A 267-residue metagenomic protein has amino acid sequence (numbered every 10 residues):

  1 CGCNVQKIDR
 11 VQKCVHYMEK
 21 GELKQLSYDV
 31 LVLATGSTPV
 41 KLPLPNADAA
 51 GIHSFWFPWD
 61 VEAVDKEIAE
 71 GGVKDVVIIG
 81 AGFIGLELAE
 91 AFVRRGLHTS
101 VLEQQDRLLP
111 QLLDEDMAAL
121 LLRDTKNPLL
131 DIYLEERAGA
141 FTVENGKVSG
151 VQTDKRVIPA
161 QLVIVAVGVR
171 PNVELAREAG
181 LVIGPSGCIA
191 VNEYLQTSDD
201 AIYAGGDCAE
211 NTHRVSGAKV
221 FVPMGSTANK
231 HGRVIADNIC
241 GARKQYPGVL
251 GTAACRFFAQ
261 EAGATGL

Functional and structural regions predicted by a protein language model:
C1, I8-C14, D60, T212 (+1 more regions): Glycine-rich flavin
C3-I8, V15-E19, L26, R94-V191: A Rossmann-like FAD-binding core segment of flavoenzymes
V32-L33, I164: N-terminal Rossmann-like NAD(P) cofactor-binding module of classical short-chain dehydrogenase/reductase
L33-R95, D131-I132, V191-E193: Glycine-rich dinucleotide-binding loop and its adjacent helix/turn
D48-G72, V143-G150, D154-N238: FAD-site-proximal beta/loop scaffold in flavoenzymes
E210, V215-P223, D237-L267: Active-site-proximal substrate-binding core of FAD-dependent oxidoreductases
